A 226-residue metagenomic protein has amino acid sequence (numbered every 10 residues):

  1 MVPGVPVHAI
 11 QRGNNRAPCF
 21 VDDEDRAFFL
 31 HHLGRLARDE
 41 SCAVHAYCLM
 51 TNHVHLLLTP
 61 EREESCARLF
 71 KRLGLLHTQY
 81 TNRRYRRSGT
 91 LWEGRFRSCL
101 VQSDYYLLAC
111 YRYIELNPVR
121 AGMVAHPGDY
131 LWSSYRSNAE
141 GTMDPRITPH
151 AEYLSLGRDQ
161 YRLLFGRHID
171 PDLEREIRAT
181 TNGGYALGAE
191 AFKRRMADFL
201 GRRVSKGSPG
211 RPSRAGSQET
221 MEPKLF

Functional and structural regions predicted by a protein language model:
M1-M50, T59-F226: Short Pro-Cys-Gly-centered "Cys-loop" motif that presents a nucleophilic cysteine in a tight turn
